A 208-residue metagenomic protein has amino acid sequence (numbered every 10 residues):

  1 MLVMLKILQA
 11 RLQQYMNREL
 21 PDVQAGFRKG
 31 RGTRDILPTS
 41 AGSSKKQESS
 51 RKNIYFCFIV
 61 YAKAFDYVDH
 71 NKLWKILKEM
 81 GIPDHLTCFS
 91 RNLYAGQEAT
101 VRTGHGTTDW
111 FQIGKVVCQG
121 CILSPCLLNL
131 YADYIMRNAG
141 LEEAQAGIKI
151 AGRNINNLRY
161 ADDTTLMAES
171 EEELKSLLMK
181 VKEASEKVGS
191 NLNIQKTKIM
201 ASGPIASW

Functional and structural regions predicted by a protein language model:
M1-A132: Conserved pre-catalytic core of RNA-dependent polymerases
R11-Q24, L127-A161, T165: Active-site palm subdomain of RNA-directed nucleic acid polymerases
N17, Y67-V68, L86, A139 (+4 more regions): Intrinsically disordered, low-complexity regions enriched in proline, serine, glycine and charged residues
Q24-G26, R91-L93, G147-G152, K198-S202: Short amphipathic alpha-helical segments embedded in low-complexity Lys/Glu-rich regions
A41-K45, A144, A151-R153, E186: Eukaryotic intrinsically disordered and solvent-exposed regulatory patches
E48-R51, L93-A95, N157-Y160, E186 (+1 more regions): Intrinsically disordered, low-complexity regulatory regions enriched in Ser/Pro/Gly/Thr and acidic residues
K63-M80, V117, L158-K187, S202-I205: Catalytic palm subdomain of template-directed nucleic-acid polymerases, centered on the conserved carboxylate motif
L192-W208: Short, conserved micro-motifs composed of acidic
